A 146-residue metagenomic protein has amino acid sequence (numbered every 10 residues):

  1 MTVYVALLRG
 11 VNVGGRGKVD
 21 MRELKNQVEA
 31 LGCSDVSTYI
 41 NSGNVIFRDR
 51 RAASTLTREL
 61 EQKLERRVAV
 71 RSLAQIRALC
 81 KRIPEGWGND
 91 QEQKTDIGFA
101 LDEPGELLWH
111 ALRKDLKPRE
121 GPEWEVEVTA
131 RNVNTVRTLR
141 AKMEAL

Functional and structural regions predicted by a protein language model:
T2-S42, I46-L146: Surface-exposed, charge/polar-rich loops and edge strands
